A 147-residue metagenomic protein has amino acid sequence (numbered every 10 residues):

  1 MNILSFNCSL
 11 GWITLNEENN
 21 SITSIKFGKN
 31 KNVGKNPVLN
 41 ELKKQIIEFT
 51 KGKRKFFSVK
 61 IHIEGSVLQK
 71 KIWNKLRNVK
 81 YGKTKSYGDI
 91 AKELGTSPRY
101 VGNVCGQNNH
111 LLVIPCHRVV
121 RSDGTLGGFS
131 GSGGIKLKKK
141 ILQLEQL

Functional and structural regions predicted by a protein language model:
M1-R99, L144-L147: Basic nucleic-acid-binding alpha-helical/helix-turn surface characteristic of O6-alkylguanine DNA
T50, F57-E64, V120, G127-S130 (+1 more regions): Generic, ordered loop/turn and secondary-structure boundary motif
C105: DNA major-groove recognition helix of helix-turn-helix
N108: DNA major-groove recognition helices of helix-turn-helix
L112-S122: Short Lys/Arg-enriched helix C-cap and helix-to-coil transition segments that create basic nucleic-acid-contact patches
T125-L147: …primarily DNA-binding HTH/wHTH and HhH modules…
